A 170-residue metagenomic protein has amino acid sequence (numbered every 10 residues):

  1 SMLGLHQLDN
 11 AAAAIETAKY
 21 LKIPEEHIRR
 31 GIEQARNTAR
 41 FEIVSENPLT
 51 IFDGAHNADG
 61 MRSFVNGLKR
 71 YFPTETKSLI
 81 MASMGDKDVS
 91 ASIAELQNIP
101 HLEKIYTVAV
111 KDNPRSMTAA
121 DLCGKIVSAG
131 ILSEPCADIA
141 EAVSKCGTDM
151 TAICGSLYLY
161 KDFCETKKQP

Functional and structural regions predicted by a protein language model:
S1-K104: Nucleotide phosphate-binding/pyrophosphate-handling subdomain across enzymes that bind or process nucleotide phosphates
S1-L3, P135, L159-C164: Short, basic, helix/turn surface patches
A13, G60, D138-E141, D162: Residue-level recognition of oxygen-bearing side chains
K19, L49-I51, I93-M150: C-terminal helical cap/extension that packs against the catalytic core of soluble nucleotide-cofactor enzymes
M61-R62, V89-A91, S116-M117, D162-E165: Short glycine-/acidic-enriched loop or helix-start segments at secondary-structure transitions that form or flank
V65-G67, I93-L96, A120-L122, T166-P170: Short, glycine/charged-enriched secondary-structure capping and boundary segments
M81-G85, V108-V110, G155-S156: Cofactor-binding loop segments of dinucleotide-utilizing enzymes, especially the Rossmann-like FAD- and NAD(P)+-binding
A142-K168: A glycine-rich beta-strand to alpha-helix segment that forms a phosphate/ribose-binding loop at ligand/cofactor sites
